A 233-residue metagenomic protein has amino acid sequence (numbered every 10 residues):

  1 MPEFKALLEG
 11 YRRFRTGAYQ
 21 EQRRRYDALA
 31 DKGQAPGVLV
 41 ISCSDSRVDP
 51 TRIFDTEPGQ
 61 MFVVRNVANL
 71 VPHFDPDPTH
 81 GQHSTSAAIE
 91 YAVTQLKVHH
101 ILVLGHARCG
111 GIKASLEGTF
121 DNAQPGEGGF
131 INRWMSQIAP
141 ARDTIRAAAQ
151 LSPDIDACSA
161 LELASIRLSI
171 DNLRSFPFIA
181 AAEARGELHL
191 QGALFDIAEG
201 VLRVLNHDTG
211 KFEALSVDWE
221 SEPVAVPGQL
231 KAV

Functional and structural regions predicted by a protein language model:
M1-P36, N69-H99, G110-V233: Divalent-metal-activated hydrolytic enzyme cores
Q34-T51: Conserved H-X4-D acyltransferase segment
I41-C43, R65, L104-H106, Q191-D196: Short beta-strand segments
D45-R47, H106-G111: Gly/Ser/Thr-rich loops at beta-strand to alpha-helix junctions that form or flank small-molecule/cofactor-binding
S46-V71: Catalytic core of membrane glycerolipid acyltransferases/transacylases, capturing the structured, soluble-facing
